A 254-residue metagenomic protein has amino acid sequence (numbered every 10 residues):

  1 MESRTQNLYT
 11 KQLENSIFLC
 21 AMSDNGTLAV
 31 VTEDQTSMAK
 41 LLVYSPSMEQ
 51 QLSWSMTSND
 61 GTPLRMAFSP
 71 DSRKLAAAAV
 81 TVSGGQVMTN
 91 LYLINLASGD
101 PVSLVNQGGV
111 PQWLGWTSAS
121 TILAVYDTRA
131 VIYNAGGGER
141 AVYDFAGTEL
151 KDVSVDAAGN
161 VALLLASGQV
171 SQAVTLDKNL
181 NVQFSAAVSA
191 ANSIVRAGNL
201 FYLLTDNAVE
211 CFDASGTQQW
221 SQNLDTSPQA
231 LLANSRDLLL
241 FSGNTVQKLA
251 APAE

Functional and structural regions predicted by a protein language model:
M1-T89: Long, acidic/polar, low-complexity amphipathic helices and coiled-coil-like
E2-T5, Y44-E49, N95-G99, N134-G138 (+3 more regions): Short loop/turn segments that connect beta-strands within beta-propeller blades
T5-Q12, Q50-M56, G99-V105, G138-D144 (+2 more regions): A short beta-strand motif characteristic of beta-propeller blades
N15-S23, D60-F68, G108-A119, G147-A157 (+2 more regions): Repeated scaffold domains used in trafficking and secretory/extracellular systems, primarily beta-propellers
L28-A29, S72-L75, T121-I122, V161-A162 (+2 more regions): Hydrophobic beta-strand positions that form the internal "hydrophobic ladder" of WD40/Gbeta-like beta-propeller blades
T36-V43, S83-L93, R129-Y133, Q169-T175 (+2 more regions): Structural motif
Y126, V131-D225: Intrinsically disordered, low-complexity segments enriched in Gly and acidic/Ser/Thr residues that form flexible
L224-E254: Blade-level signature of beta-propeller repeat domains, shared across WD40, Kelch, NHL, RCC1 and BNR/Asp-box propellers
